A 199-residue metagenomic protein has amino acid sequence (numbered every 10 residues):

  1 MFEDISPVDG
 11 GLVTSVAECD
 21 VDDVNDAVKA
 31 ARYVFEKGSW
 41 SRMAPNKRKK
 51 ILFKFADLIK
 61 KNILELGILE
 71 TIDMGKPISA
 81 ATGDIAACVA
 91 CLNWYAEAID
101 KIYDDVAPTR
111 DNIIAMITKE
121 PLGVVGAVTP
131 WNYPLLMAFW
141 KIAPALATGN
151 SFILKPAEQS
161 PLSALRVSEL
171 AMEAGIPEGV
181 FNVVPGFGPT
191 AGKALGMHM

Functional and structural regions predicted by a protein language model:
S6-V8: Short, acidic, Ser/Thr-enriched surface-loop or helix-capping motifs
G10-I102: Glycine-rich loop-to-alpha-helix module at the N-terminal edge of alpha/beta enzyme cores
Y103-M199: Rossmann-like NAD(P) dinucleotide-binding subdomain of oxidoreductase/dehydrogenase enzymes
